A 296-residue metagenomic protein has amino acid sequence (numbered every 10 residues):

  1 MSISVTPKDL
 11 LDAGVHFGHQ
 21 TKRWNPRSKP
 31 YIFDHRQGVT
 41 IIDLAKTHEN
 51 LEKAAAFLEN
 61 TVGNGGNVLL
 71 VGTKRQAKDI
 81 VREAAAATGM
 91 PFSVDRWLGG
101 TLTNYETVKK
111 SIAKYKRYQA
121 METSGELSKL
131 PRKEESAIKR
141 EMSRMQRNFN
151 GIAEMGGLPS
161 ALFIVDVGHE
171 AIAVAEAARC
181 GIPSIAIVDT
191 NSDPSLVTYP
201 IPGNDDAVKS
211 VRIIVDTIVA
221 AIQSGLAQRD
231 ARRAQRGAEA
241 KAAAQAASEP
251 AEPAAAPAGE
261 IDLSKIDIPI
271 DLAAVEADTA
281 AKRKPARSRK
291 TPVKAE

Functional and structural regions predicted by a protein language model:
M1-A56, V62-G66, T73-K74, K78-E122 (+3 more regions): N-terminal cationic and glycine-rich segments that engage phosphates or anionic surfaces
M1-K8, T217-E296: Intrinsically disordered, low-complexity mixed-charge segments
D9, T21-R23, Y31, E59-T61 (+8 more regions): Replace "in large, NTP-powered and nucleic-acid-processing enzymes" with "in large, NTP-powered factors and other
G14, L70, L162, I214: Residue-level signature of catalytic and energy-coupling elements of molecular machines, predominantly ATP/GTP-dependent
H16, K74-A77, W97-T103, V167-A171 (+3 more regions): Conserved nucleotide-binding/hydrolysis micro-motifs of P-loop NTPases
V68-L69, P91-V94, F163, P183-V188 (+1 more regions): Short hydrophobic alpha-helical runs that function as membrane-insertion/retention elements
R132-I185, D189: Extended, charged alpha-helical interaction scaffolds
I172-R236: Short glycine/threonine-rich loop/turn motifs
